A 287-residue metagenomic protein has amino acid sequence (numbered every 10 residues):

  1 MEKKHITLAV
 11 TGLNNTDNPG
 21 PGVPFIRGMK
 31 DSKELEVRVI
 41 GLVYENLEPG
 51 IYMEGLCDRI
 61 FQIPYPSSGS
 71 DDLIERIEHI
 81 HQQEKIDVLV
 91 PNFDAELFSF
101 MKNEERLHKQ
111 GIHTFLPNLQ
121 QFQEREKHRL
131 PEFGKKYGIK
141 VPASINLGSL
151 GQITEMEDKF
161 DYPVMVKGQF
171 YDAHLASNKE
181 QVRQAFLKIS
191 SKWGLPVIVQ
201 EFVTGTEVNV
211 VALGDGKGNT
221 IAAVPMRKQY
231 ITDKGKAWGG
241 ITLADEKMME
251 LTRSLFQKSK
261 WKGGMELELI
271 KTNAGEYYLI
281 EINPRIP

Functional and structural regions predicted by a protein language model:
M1-F115: ATP-binding N-terminal substructure of ATP-dependent carboxylate-amine bond-forming enzymes
V43-E48, D94-E96, Q120, G216-T220 (+1 more regions): Short glycine-enriched loops at secondary-structure junctions
F98-S99, E155, L175, N209: Phosphate- and divalent-cation-binding pockets in alpha/beta enzyme and binding domains that engage nucleotide-derived
Q121-T204, D215-N219, E246-M249: Active-site nucleotide/adenylate-binding loops and adjacent lid/helix of ATP-dependent enzymes
E180, L187, Q200-K260, K271 (+1 more regions): ATP-dependent carboxylate/phosphate-activation module, predominantly the ATP-grasp catalytic core and closely related
G264-L267: Flexible, glycine/charged-enriched surface loops at secondary-structure junctions
E276-Y278: Conserved protein kinase catalytic/activation segment
